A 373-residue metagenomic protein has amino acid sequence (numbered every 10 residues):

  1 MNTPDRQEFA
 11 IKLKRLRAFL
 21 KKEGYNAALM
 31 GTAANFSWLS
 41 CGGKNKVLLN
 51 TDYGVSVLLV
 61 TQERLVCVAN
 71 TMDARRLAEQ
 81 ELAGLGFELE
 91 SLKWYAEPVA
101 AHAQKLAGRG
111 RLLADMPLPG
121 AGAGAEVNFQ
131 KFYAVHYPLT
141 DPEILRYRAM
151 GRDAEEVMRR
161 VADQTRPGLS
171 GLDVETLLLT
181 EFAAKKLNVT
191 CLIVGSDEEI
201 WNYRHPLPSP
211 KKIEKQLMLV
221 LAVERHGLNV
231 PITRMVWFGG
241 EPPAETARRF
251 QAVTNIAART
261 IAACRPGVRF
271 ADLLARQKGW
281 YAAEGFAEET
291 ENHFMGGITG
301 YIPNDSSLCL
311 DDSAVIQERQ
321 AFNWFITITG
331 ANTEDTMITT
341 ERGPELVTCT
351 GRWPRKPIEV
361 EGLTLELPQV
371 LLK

Functional and structural regions predicted by a protein language model:
M1-K373: Active-site neighborhoods and metal-handling regions in enzymes and metal-associated proteins
